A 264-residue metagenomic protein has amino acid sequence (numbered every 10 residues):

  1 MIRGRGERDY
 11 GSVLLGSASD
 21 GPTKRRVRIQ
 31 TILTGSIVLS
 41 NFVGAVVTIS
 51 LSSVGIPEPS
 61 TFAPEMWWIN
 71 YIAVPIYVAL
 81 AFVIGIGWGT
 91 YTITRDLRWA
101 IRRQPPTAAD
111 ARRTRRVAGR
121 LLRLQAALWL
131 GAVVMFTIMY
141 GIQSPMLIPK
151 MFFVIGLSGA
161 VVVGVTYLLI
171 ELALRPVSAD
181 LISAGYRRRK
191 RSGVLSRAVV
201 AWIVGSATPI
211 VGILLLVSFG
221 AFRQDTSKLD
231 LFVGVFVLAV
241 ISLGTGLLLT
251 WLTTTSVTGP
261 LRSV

Functional and structural regions predicted by a protein language model:
M1-A239: N-terminal sensory and localization modules of signal-transduction and trafficking proteins
S242-V257: Cytosolic-side ends of inner-membrane transmembrane helices, especially those that anchor bacterial signal-transduction
V257-V264: HAMP signal-relay domain(s)
